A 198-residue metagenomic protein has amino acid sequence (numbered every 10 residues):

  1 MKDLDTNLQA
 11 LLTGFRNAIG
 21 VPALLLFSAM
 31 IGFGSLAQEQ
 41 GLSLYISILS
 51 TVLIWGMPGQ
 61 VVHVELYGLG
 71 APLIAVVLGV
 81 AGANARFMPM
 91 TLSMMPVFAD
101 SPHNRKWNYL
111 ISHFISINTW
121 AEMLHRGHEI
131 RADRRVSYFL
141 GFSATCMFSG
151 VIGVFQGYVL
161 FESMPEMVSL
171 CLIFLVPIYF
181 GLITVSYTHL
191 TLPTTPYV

Functional and structural regions predicted by a protein language model:
M1-I54, E65-L78: Helix-loop-helix hairpins and the membrane-proximal interhelical loops of multi-pass alpha-helical transport proteins
N7-G14, Q38-L44, G70-I74, H103 (+3 more regions): Short juxtamembrane and helix-loop transition motifs at transmembrane-helix boundaries in membrane proteins
L26-S28, L170-I183: Hydrophobic alpha-helical segments embedded in the membrane of multi-pass proteins
Y45-T51, V80, P165-V176: Structural signature of hydrophobic alpha-helical transmembrane segments
S47-L49, V61, V76-V77, Y109 (+3 more regions): Alpha-helical transmembrane segments and their helix-entry boundary regions
L78-E166: Helix-loop-helix junctions within the multi-pass membrane cores of secondary transporters/permeases
H189-V198: Single conserved hydrophobic/aromatic residue that forms the stacking wall/gate of nucleotide- or nucleobase-binding
